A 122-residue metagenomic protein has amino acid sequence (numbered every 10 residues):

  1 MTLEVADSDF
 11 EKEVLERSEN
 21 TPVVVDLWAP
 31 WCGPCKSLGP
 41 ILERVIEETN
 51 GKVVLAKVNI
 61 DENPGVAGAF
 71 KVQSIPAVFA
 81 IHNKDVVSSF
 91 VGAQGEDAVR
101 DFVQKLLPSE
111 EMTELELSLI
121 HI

Functional and structural regions predicted by a protein language model:
E4-P22: A short beta-strand-turn-helix
T21, W28-W31, S74: Short pre-active-site segment immediately N-terminal to redox-active cysteine/selenocysteine motifs in thiol-based
T21-P22, G39-V58: Conserved helix-turn-beta segment immediately C-terminal to the redox Cys motif in thioredoxin-like folds
L27-I41: Conserved redox-active cysteine motifs that mediate thiol-disulfide chemistry, especially di-cysteine Cys-X(1-2)-Cys
C32, I120-I122: Conserved small/polar residues in nucleotide/adenosyl-binding loops
I60-V66: Structural microenvironment flanking redox-active thiols in thiol-disulfide oxidoreductases
Q73-E110: Non-catalytic, surface beta->alpha helical segment in thiol-disulfide oxidoreductase systems
M112-I120: Alpha-helical segment of the N-proximal tetratricopeptide repeat
